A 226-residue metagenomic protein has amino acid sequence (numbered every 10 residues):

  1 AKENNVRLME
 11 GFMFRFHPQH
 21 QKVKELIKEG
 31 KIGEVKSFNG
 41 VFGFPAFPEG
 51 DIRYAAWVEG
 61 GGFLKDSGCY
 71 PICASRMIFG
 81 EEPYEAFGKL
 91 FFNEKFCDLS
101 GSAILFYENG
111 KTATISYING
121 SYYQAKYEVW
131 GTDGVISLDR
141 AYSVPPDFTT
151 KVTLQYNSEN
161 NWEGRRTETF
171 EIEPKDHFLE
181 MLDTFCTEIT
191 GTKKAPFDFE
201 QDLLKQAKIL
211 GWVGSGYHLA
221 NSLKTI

Functional and structural regions predicted by a protein language model:
A1-R15, G30: Beta-strand-loop-alpha-helix segment that lines the small-molecule cofactor/substrate pocket of alpha/beta enzymes
N5-R7, K36, K111: Short, well-ordered coil/turn segments that N-cap beta-strands
L8-G11, F87, T114-S116: Short catalytic-loop micro-motif centered on adjacent basic/acidic residues
F14-F87, E94: Predominantly a Rossmann-like dinucleotide-binding segment in NAD(P)-dependent oxidoreductases
P18, K22-L26, A74, S102 (+3 more regions): Alpha-helical elements of Rossmann-like donor-binding domains used by nucleotide-donor carbohydrate transfer enzymes
G88, L99-A103: Anionic-ligand binding region
E94-C97, E108-M181, D198: NAD(P)-dinucleotide binding in Rossmann-like oxidoreductases
E108, T169, D183-I226: C-terminal helix-rich "cap/oligomerization" subdomain common to oxidoreductases
